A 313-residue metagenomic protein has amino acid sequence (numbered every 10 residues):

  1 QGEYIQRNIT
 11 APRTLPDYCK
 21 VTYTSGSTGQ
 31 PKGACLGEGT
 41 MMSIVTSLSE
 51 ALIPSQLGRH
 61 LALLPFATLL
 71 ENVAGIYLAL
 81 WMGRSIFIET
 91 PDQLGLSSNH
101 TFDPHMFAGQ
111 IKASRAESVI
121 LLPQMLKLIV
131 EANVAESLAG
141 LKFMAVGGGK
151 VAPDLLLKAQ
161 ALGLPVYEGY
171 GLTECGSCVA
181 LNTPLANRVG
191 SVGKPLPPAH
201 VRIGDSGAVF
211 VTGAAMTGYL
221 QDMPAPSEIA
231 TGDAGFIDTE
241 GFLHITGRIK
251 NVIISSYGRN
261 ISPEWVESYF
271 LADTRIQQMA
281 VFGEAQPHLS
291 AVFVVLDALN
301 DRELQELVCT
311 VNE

Functional and structural regions predicted by a protein language model:
Q1-P12, K112, D297-L299, C309: Structural core segment of the AMP-binding/adenylate-forming
G2-Y23, Q30, I53-H60: Conserved pre-ATP/AMP-binding loop-to-beta segment of ANL
Y18, T24-S27, H60, P65 (+4 more regions): Conserved S/T- and glycine-rich ATP-binding loop of Class I adenylate-forming
C19-V45: Conserved AMP-binding A3 loop
M42-R59, F66-S118, P123, K127 (+1 more regions): Conserved AMP-binding/adenylation subdomain of ANL enzymes
M82-S85, A108, A116-I120, L128-N187: Gly/Ser/Thr-rich phosphate-binding loop
S191-P197, G204-A230, F242, R259-I261: Conserved ATP/PPi-binding loop(s) of AMP-dependent carboxylate-activating enzymes
G207, A234-E313: AMP-binding/adenylate-forming catalytic core of the ANL superfamily
